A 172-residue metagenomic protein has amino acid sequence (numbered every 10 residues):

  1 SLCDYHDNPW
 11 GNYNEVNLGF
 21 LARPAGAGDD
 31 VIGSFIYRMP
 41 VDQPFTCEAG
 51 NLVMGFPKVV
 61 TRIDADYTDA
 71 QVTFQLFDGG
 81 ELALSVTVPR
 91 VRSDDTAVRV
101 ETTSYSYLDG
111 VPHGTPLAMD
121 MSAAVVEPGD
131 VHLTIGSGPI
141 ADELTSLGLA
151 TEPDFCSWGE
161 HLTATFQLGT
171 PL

Functional and structural regions predicted by a protein language model:
C3-L82: Aromatic- and glycine-enriched beta-alpha-beta binding-site module
V53-L172: Interaction-surface and assembly-scaffold signal
